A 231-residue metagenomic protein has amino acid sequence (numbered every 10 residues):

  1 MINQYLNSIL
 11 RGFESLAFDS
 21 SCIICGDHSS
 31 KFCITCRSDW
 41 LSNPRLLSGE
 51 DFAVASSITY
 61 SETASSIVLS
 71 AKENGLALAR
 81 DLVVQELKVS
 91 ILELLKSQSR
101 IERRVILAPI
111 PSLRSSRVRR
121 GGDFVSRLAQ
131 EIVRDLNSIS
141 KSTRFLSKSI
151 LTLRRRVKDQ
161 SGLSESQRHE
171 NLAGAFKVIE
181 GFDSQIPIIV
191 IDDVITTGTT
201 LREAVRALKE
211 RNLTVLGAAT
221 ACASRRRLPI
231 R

Functional and structural regions predicted by a protein language model:
M1-R231: Glycine-rich phosphate/pyrophosphate-handling loop used in enzymes and phosphotransfer proteins
